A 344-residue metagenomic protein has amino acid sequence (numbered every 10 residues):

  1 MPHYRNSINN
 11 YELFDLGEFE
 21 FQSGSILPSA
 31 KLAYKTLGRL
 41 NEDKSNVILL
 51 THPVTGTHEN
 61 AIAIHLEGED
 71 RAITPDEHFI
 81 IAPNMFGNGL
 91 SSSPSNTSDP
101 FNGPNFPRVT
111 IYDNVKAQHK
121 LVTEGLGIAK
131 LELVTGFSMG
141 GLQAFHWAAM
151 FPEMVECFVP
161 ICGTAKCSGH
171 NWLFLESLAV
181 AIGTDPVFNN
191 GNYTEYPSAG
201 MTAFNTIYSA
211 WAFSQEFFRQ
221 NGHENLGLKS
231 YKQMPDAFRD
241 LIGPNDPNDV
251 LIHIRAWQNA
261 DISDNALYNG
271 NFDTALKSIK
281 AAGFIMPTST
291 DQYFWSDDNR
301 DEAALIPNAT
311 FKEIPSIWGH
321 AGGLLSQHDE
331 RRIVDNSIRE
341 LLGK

Functional and structural regions predicted by a protein language model:
M1-V47: Catalytic-loop region of hydrolases
K35-D99: N-terminal cap/lid subdomain of alpha/beta-hydrolase-fold enzymes
I64, N265-F272, A281-A282, Q292-L305: Short alpha-helix in the alpha/beta-hydrolase fold that links the catalytic acid
F101, N105, Y112-L133, L142 (+2 more regions): Conserved acidic catalytic loop of the alpha/beta-hydrolase fold
A129-W172: Conserved hydrolase catalytic core segment
M154-V155, P160-D240: Alpha/beta-hydrolase-fold enzymes
I279, I285-P287: Short beta-strand/loop motif that positions the catalytic acidic residue of the alpha/beta-hydrolase fold
R300-A304, N308-K344: Catalytic active-site module of serine/aspartate enzymes centered on a nucleophile-bearing elbow/loop
